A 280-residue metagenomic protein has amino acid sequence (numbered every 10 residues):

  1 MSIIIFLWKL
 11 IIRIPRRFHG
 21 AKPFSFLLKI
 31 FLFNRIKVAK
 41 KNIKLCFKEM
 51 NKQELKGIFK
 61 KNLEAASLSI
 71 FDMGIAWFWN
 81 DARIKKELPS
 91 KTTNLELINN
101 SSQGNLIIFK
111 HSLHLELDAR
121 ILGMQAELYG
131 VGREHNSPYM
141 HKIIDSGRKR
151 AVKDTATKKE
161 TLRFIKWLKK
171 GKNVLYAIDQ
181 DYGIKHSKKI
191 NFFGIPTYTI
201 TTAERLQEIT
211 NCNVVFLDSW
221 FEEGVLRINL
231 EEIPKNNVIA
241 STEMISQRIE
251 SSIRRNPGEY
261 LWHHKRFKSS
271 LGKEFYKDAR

Functional and structural regions predicted by a protein language model:
M1-L106, H141-S146, V152: Membrane-anchoring hydrophobic helices of lipid-metabolizing enzymes
I5-K9, D81-K85, F109-K110, A126-G130 (+1 more regions): Short acidic/polar alpha-helix capping motifs at helix-coil junctions
F31, G57, E96-G104, M124-Q125 (+1 more regions): Non-catalytic C-terminal accessory region of glycerolipid acyltransferases and related lyso-lipid remodeling enzymes
V38, L117, I143, T201-R205 (+1 more regions): Short Gly/charged-rich anion-binding patches and loops
M73, H111-L115, A119, S252-P257: Juxtamembrane/interfacial segments around transmembrane helices
Q103-K159, I184-P196: Catalytic core of membrane glycerolipid acyltransferases/transacylases, capturing the structured, soluble-facing
